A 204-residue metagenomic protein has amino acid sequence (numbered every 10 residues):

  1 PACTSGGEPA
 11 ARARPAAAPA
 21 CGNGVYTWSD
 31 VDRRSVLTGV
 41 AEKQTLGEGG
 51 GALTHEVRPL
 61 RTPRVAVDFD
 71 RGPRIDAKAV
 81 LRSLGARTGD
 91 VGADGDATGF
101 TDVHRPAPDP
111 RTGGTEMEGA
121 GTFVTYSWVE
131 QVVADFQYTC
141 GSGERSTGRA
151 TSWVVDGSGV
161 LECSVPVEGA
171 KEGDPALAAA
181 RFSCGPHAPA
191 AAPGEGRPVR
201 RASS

Functional and structural regions predicted by a protein language model:
G6-R61, G99-S204: Core pore-forming/fusogenic effector modules of secreted, proteolytically activated toxins and immunity proteins
T54-P108: Membrane-inserting effector segments that mediate pore formation, membrane fusion, or transient membrane insertion
